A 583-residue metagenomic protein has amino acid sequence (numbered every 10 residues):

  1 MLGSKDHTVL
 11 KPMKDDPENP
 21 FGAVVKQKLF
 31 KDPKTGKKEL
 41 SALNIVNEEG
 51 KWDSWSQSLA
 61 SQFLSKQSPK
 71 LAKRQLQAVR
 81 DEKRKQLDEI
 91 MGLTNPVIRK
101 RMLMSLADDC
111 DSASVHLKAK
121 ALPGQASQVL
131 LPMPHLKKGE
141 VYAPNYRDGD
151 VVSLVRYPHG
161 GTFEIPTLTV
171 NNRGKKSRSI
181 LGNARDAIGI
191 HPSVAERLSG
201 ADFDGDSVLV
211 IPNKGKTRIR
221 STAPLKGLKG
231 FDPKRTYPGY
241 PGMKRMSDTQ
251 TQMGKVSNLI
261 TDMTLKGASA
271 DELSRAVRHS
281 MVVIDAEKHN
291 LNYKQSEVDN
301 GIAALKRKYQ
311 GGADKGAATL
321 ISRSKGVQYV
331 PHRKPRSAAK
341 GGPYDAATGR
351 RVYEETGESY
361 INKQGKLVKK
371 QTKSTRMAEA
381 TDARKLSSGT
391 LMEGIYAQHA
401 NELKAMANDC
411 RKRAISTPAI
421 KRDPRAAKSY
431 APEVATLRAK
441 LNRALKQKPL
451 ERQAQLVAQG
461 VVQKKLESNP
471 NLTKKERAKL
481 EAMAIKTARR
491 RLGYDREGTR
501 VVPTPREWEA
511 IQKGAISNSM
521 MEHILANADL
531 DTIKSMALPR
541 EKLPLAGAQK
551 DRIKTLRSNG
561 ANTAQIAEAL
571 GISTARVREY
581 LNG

Functional and structural regions predicted by a protein language model:
M1-I180, A187-G200, P212-G583: Beta-strand-enriched accessory nucleic-acid recognition/scaffold domains that flank the catalytic cores of large
D206-V210: A short beta-strand element within the Helicase C-terminal
